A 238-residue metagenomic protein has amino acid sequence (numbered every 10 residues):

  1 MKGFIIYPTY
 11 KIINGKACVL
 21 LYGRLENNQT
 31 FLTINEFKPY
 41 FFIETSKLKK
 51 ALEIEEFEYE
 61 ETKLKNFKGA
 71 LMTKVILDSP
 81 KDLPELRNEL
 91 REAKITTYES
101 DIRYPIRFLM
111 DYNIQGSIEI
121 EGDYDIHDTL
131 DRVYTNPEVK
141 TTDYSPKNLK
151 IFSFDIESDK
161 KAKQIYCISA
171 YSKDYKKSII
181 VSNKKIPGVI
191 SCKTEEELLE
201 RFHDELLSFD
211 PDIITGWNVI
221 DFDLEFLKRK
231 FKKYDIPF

Functional and structural regions predicted by a protein language model:
M1-F238: The two-metal-ion catalytic cores of nucleic-acid processing enzymes
